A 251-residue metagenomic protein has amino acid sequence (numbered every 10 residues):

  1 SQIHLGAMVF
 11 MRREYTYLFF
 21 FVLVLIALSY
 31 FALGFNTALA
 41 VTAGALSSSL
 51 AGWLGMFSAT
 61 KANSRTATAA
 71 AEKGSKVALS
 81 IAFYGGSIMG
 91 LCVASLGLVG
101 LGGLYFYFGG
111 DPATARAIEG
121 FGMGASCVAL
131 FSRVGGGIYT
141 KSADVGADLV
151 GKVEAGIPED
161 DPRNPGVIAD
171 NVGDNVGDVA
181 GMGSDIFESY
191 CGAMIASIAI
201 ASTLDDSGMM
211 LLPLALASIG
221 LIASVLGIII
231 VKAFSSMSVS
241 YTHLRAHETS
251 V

Functional and structural regions predicted by a protein language model:
S1, W53-K76, S132-G166, I228-Y241: Juxtamembrane helix-loop transition segments at the membrane interface in multi-pass membrane proteins
S1-A59, I81-L91: N-terminal alpha-helical transmembrane segments of multi-pass membrane transport and channel/translocase proteins
I3, T242-T249: Conserved small/polar residues in nucleotide/adenosyl-binding loops
Y15-I26, I81-Y105, E188-I195, I219-V225 (+1 more regions): Alpha-helical transmembrane segments of multi-pass membrane proteins, especially the membrane-embedded transport
F31-F35, F106-R116, A199-L211: Helix-coil boundary and interhelical linker segments in multi-pass alpha-helical membrane proteins
S75-A82, N164-P165, V176-S184: Membrane-interface alpha-helices at helix entry/exit sites of multi-pass transporters
G85-A143, A147-N171: Glycine-rich, mobile lid/loop segments that gate access to catalytic sites or pores
M210-L221: Structural signature of hydrophobic alpha-helical transmembrane segments
